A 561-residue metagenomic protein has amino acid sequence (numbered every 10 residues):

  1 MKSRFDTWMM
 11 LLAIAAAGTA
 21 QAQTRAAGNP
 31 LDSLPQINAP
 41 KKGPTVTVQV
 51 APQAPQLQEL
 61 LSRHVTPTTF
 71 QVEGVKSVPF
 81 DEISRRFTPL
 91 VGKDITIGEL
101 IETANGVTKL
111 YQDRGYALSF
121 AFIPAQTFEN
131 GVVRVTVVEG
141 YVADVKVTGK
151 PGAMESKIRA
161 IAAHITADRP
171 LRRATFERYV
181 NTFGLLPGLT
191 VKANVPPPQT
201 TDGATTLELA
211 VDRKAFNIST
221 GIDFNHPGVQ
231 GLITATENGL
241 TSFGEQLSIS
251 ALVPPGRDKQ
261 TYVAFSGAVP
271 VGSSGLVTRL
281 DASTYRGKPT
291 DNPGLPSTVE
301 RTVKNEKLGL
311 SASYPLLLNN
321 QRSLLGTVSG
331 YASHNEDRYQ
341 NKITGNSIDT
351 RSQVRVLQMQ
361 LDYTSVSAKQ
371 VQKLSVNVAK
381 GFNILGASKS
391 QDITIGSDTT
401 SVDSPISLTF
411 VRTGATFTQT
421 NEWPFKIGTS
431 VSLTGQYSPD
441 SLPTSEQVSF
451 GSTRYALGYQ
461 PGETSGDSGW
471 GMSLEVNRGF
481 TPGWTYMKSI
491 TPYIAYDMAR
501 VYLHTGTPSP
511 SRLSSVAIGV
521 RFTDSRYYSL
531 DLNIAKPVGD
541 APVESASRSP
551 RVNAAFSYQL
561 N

Functional and structural regions predicted by a protein language model:
M1-M9: Bacterial N-terminal signal peptides that target proteins for export
M9-A17: Bacterial N-terminal signal peptides
G18-A22: Sec/Tat signal peptide C-region and signal peptidase I cleavage site
Q23-H226, S250-T261, F265, V411 (+1 more regions): Periplasmic polypeptide-binding modules associated with outer-membrane biogenesis and secretion
P151, E155-S156, R172-Q370, P537 (+1 more regions): Gram-negative/organellar outer-membrane beta-barrel architecture
I218-I222, L247-A251, T278-A282, G326-G330 (+8 more regions): Membrane-embedded beta-strand positions of outer-membrane beta-barrel proteins
R338-H504, D540-S545, A554-Q559: C-terminal outer-membrane beta-barrel translocator/porin domains of Gram-negative envelope proteins and their
T507-N561: C-terminal beta-signal and terminal closure region of outer-membrane beta-barrel proteins
